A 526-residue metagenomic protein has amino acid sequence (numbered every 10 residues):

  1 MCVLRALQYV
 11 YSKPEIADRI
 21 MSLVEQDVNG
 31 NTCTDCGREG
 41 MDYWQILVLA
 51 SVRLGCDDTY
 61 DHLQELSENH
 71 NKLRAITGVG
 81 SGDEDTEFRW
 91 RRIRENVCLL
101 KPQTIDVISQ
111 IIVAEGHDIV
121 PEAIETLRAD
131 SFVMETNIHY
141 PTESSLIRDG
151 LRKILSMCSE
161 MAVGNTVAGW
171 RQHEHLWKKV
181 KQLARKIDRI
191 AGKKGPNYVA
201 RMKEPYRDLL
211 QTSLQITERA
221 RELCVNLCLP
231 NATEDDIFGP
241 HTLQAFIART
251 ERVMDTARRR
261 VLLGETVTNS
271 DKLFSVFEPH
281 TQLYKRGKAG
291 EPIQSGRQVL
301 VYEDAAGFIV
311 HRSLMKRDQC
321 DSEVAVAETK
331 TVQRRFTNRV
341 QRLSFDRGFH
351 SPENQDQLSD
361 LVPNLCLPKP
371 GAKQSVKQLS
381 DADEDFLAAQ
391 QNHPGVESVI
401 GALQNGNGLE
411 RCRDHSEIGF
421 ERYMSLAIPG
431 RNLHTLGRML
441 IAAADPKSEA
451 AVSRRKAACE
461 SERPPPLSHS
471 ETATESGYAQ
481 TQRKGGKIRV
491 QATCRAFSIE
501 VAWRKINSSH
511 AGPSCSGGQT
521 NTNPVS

Functional and structural regions predicted by a protein language model:
M1-D35: Basic, low-complexity segments
P14, R19, N31-Y43, G55-C98 (+2 more regions): Trp/Phe/Arg-rich N-terminal binding region typifying the photolyase-homology
G37-M41, S344-E353, G371-A372: Acidic, metal-coordinating catalytic cores used for nucleic-acid/nucleotide bond scission and strand-transfer chemistry
L49, L63, R89, I93 (+8 more regions): Short, conserved catalytic/metal-binding motifs centered on acidic residues
G80-E278: Active-site- or DNA-interface-adjacent structural scaffold in DNA-acting proteins
L243-A248, E384-G477, F497-E500, C515 (+1 more regions): Basic, amphipathic alpha-helical segments enriched in Lys/Arg and hydrophobic/aromatic residues
H280, K288-R335: Electropositive, glycine- and tryptophan-enriched low-complexity nucleic-acid-binding patches
